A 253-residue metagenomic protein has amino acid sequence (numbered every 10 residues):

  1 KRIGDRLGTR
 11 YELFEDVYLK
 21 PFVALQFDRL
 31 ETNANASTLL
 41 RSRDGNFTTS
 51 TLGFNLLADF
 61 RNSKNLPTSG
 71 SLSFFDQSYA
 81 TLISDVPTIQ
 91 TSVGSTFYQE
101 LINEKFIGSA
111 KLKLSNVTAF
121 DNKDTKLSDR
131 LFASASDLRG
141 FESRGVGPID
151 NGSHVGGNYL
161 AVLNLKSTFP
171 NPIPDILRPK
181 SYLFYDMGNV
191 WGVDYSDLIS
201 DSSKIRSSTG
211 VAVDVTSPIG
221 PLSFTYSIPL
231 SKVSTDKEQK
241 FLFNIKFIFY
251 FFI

Functional and structural regions predicted by a protein language model:
K1-F74, T88, Y98, F106-G108 (+6 more regions): Gram-negative/organellar outer-membrane beta-barrel architecture
P21-F27, S71-Y79, V93, A110-N116 (+4 more regions): Transmembrane beta-barrel strands of outer-membrane/channel proteins
A58-N65, Q77-Q90, F97-K105, F120 (+3 more regions): Primarily recognizes Gram-negative and organellar outer-membrane beta-barrels
A80, G157-A161, L165, I205-T209 (+1 more regions): Outer/extracellular conduits and scaffolds centered on Gram-negative outer-membrane beta-barrels
L101-N103, V215-I219: A generic beta-sheet turn/junction motif
E104-G192: Extracytoplasmic gating/loop element in the C-terminal half of outer-membrane beta-barrel translocons and assembly
R139, M187-T209: Outer-membrane beta-barrel transmembrane domain signature
L177-S181, I205-T209, P218-L222, F241: A short pocket-lining beta-strand/turn micro-motif at the edge of beta-sheets
